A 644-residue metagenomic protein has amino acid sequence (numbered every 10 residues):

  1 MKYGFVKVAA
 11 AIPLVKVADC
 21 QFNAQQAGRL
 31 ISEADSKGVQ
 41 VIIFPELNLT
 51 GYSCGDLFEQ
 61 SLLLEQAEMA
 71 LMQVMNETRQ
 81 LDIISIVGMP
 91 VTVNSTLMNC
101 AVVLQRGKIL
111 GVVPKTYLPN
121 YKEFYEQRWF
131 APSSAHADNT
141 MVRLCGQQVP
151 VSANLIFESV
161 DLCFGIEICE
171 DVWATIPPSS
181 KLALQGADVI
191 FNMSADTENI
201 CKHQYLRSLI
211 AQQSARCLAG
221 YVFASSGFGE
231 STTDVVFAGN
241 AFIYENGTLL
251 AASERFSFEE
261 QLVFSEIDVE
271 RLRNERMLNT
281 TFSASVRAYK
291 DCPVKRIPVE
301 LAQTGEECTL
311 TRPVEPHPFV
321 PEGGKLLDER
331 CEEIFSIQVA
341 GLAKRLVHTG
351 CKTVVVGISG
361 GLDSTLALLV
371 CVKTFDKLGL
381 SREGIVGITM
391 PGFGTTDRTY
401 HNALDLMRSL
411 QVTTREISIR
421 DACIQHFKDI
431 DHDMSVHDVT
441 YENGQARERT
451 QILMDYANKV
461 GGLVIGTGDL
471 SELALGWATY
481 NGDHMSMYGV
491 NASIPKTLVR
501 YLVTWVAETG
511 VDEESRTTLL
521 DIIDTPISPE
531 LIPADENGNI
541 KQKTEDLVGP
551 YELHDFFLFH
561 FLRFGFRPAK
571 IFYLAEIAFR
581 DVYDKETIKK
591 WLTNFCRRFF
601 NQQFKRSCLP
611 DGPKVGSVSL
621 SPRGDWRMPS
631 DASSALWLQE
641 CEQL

Functional and structural regions predicted by a protein language model:
M1-G357, K373-R382, T414: Enzyme catalytic cores with a strong preference for nitrogen-chemistry domains
V6-K7, V15-A18, N23, V160 (+6 more regions): ATP/NTP-dependent adenylation/nucleotidyl-transfer catalytic domains that generate, transfer, or process NMP-activated
